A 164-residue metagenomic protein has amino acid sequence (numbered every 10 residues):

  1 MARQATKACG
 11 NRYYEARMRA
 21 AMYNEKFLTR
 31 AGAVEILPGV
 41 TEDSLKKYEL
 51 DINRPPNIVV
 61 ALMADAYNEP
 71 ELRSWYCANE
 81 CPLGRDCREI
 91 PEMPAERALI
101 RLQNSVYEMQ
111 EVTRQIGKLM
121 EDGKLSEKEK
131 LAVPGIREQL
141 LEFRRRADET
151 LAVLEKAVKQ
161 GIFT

Functional and structural regions predicted by a protein language model:
M1-K26, Q139: A short, Lys/Arg-rich alpha-helix, primarily the initiator
R3, Y76-Y107, A157-T164: Short, charged recognition helix plus adjacent turn of helix-turn-helix-like nucleic-acid-binding domains
R17, Y48-E49, V59, Y67: DNA major-groove recognition helix of helix-turn-helix
M22-K47: Short alpha-helical DNA-recognition segment
N57-Y76: DNA major-groove recognition helix of helix-turn-helix/homeodomain DNA-binding modules
A61, I100-Q110, P134-D148: Generic structural signal for well-ordered, non-transmembrane alpha-helical segments in soluble/cytosolic regions
P91-A98, S105, Q110-G135: Acidic, glycine-anchored loop motifs typical of Ca2+
G117-T164: Mid-protein regulatory/catalytic core that forms ligand/cofactor-binding pockets and protein-protein interaction
